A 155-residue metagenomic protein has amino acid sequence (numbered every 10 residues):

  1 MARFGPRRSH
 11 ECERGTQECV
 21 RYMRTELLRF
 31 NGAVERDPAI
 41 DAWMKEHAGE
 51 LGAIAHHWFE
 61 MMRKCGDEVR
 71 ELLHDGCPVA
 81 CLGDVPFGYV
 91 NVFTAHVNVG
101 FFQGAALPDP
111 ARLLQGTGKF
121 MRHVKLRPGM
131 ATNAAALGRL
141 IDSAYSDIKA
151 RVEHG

Functional and structural regions predicted by a protein language model:
G5, E11-C12, H47, M62: Short, isolated positions within intrinsically disordered regulatory regions of eukaryotic proteins
Y22-G155: Charge-dense, helix-prone N-terminal extensions
